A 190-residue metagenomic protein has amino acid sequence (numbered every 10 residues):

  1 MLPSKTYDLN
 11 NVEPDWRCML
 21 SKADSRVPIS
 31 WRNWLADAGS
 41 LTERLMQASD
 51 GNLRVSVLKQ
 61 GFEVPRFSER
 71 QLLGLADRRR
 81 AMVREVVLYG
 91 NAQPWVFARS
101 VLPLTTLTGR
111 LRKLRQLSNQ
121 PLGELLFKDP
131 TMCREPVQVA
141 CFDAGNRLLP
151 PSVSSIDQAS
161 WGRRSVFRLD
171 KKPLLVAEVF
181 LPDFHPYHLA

Functional and structural regions predicted by a protein language model:
M1-V83, V87-Y89, Q93-N146, P150-S155 (+1 more regions): N-terminal domain-onset segments
